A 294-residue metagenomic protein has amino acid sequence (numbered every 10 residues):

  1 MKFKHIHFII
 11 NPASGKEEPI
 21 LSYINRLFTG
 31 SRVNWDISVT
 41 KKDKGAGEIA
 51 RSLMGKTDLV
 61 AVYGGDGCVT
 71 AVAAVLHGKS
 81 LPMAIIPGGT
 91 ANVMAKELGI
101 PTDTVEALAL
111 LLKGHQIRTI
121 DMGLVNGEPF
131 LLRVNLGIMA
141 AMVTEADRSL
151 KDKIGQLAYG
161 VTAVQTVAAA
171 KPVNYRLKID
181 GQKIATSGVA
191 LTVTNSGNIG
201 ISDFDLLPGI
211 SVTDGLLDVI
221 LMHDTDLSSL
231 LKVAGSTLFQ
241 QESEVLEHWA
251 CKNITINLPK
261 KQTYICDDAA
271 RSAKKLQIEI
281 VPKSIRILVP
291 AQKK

Functional and structural regions predicted by a protein language model:
M1-V60, T70, E106, Q116 (+1 more regions): ATP/NTP phosphate-donor binding region
I9, A13, E18, T40 (+2 more regions): Catalytic core of DAGKc-family lipid kinases
D66, L191: Short conserved active-site loop signatures built around small residues
C68-K79: Short Gly/Thr/Asp-enriched flexible loops that form oxyanion-binding sites at enzyme active sites
N135, T192-L206, A270: Glycine-rich phosphate/pyrophosphate-binding beta-alpha loops
L150-L157, I199-D226: Gly/Ser/Thr-rich active-site loops/lids in small-molecule metabolic enzymes that frequently grip phosphoryl groups
I179, A185, S211, L221-K294: ATP/nucleoside-binding phosphotransfer catalytic cores, i.e., glycine-rich phosphate-binding loops
